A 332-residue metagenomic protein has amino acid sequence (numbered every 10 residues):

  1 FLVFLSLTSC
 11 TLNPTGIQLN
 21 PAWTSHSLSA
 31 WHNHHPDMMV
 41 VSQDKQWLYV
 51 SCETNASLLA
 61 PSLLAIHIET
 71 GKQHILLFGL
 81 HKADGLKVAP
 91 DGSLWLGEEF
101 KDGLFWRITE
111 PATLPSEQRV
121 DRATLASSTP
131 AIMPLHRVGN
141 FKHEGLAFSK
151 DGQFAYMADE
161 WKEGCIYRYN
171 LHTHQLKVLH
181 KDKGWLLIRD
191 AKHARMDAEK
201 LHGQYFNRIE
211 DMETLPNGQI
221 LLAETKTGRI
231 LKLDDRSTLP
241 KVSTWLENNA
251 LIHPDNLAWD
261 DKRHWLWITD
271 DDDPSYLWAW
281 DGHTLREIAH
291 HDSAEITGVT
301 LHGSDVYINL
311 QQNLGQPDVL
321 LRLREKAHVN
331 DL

Functional and structural regions predicted by a protein language model:
F1-F4: Sec-dependent signal peptide recognition, specifically the positively charged N-region followed immediately by
T8-S9: C-terminal motif of bacterial Sec signal peptides marking the signal peptidase cleavage site
L12-L332: Sequence/structural signature of beta-propeller domains
